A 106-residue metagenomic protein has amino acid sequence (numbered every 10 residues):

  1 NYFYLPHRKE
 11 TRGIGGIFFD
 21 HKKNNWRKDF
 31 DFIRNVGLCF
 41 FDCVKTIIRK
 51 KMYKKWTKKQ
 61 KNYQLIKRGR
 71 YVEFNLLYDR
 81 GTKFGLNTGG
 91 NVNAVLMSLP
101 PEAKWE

Functional and structural regions predicted by a protein language model:
N1-E106: A domain-level signal for the structural core that forms small-molecule/cofactor-binding pockets and catalytic centers
